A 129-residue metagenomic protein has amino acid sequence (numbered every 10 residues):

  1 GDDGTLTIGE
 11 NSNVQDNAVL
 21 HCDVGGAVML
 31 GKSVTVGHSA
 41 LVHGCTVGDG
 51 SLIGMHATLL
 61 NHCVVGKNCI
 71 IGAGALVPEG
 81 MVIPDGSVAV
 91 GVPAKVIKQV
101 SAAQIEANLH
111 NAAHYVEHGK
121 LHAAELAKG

Functional and structural regions predicted by a protein language model:
G1-C22: A positional/architectural concept
D2, C22, A27-L30, G37-G129: Glycine-rich hexapeptide-repeat left-handed beta-helix
Q15, G31-S33: A general structural signal for well-ordered alpha-helical packing
